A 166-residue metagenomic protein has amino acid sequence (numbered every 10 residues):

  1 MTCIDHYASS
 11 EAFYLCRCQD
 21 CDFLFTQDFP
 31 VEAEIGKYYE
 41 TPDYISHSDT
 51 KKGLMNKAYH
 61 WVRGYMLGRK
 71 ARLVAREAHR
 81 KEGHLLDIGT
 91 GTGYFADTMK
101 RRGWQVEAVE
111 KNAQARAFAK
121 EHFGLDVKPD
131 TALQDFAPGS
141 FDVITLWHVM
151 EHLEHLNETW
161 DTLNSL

Functional and structural regions predicted by a protein language model:
M1-G53: N-terminal juxtadomain amphipathic helix that follows a signal peptide/anchor or precedes a small N-terminal auxiliary
H6, Y59-V62, F136: Pocket-edge positions in alpha/beta enzyme catalytic cores
S10, M66, P138: Residue-level marker of regulatory loop/turn positions in helix-turn-helix DNA-binding domains and in histidine
L15, F29, H60-G64, G89: Generic detection of long, well-ordered alpha-helical segments
Y38, W61, Y65, E77: Residues that form generic nucleotide/phosphate-binding pockets
L54-K70: Conserved SAM-binding loop and adjacent beta-strand
R69-L166: Conserved SAM-binding loop
